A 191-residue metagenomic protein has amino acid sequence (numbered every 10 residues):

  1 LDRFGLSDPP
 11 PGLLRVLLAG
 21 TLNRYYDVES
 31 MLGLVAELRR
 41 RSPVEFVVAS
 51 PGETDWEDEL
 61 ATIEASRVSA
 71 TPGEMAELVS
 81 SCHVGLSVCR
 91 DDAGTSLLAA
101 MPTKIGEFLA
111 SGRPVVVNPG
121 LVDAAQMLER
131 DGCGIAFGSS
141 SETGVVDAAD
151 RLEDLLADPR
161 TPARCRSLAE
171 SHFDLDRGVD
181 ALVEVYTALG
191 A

Functional and structural regions predicted by a protein language model:
L1-R15, R39-R41, L156: Nucleotide-sugar donor-binding and catalytic loop/hinge architecture of NDP-sugar-dependent glycosyltransferases
D8-Y26, L32-V35, V47: Conserved donor-binding/catalytic core segment of Leloir-type glycosyltransferases
L13, R41-V84: Nucleotide-activated donor-binding/catalytic signature segment of Leloir-type glycosyltransferases, i.e., the conserved
A76, L98-S111, A125-Q126: Short alpha-helical segment that forms part of, or immediately flanks, the ligand-binding pocket in carbohydrate-active
V79-L98, R113-P114: Acidic donor-binding loop of glycosyltransferase active sites
V84, I105, G112-V115, C133: Structural loop-to-beta junction motif characteristic of Rossmann-like glycosyltransferase folds
V122-R151: Change "using UDP/GDP/dTDP sugars" to "using nucleotide sugars
S139-G144, L156-T187: A charged, aromatic-enriched C-terminal amphipathic alpha-helix characteristic of glycosyltransferases across folds
